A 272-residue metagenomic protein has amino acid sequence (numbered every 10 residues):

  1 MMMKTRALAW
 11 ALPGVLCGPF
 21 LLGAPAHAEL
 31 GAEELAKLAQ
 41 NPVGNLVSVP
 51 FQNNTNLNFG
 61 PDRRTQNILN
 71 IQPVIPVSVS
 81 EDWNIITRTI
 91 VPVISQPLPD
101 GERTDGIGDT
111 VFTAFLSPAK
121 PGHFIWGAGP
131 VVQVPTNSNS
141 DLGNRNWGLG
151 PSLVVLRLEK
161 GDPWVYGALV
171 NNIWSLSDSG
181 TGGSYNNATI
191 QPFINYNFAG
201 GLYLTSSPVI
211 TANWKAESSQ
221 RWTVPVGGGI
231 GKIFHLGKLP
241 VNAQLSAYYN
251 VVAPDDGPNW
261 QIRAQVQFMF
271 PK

Functional and structural regions predicted by a protein language model:
M1-A32, K272: Cleavable N-terminal export/targeting peptides
A28-K272: Transmembrane beta-barrel domains of Gram-negative outer membranes and organellar outer membranes
